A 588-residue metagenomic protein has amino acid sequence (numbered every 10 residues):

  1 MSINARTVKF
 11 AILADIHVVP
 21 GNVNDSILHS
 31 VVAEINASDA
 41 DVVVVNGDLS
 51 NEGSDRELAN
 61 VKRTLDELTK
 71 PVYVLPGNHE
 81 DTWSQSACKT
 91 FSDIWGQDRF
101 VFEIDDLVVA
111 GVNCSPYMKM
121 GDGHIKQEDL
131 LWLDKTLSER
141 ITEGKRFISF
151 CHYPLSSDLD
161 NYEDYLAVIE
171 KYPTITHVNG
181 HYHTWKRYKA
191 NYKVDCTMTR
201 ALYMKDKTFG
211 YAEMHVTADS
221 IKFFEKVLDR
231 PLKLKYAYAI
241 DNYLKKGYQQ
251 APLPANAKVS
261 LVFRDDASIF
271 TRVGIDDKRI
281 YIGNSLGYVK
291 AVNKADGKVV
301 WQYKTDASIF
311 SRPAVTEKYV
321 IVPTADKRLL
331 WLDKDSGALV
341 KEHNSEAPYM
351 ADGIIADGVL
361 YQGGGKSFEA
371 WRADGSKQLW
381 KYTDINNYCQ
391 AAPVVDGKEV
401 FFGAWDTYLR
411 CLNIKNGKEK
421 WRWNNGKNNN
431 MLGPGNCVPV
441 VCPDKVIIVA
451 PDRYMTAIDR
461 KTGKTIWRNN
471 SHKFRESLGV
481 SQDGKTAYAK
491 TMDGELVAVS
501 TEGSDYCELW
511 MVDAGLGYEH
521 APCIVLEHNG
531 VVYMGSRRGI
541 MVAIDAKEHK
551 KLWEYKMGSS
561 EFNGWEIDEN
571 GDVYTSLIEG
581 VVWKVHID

Functional and structural regions predicted by a protein language model:
M1-N60, G144: N-terminal active-site segment of His-dependent metallophosphoesterases
N4, H215-D276, N284: A short C-terminal boundary segment appended to hydrolase-like catalytic domains
D55-E143, N161-T176, K186-T199, K205-T217 (+1 more regions): Extended active-site neighborhood of metal-dependent phosphoesterases/phosphodiesterases
T217, N293-G297, D333-G337, R372-S376 (+5 more regions): Short loop/turn segments that connect beta-strands within beta-propeller blades
L253-G274, W301-A314, L339-I354, G365 (+6 more regions): Extracytoplasmic beta-rich repeat domains
D277-K278, E317-Y319, D357-G358, G397-K398 (+4 more regions): Short coil/turn segments that connect the beta-strands within blades of beta-propeller domains
N284, T324-A325, G363-G365, A404-W405 (+4 more regions): Structural signature of WD-repeat beta-propellers
